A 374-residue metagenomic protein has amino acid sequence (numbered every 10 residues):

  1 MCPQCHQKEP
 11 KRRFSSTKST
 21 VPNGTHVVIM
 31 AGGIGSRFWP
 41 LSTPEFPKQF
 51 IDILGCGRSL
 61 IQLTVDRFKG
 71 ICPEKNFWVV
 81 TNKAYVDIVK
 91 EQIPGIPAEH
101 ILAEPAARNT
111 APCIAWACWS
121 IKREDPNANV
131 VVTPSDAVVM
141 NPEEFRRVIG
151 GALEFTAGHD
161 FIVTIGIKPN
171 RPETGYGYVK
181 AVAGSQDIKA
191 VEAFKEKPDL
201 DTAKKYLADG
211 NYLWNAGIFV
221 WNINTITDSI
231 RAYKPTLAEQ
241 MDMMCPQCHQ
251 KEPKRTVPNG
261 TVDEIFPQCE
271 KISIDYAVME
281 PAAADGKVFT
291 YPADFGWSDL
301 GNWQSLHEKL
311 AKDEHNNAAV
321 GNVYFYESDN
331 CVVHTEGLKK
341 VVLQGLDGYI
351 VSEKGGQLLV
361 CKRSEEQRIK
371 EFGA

Functional and structural regions predicted by a protein language model:
C2-G24, I223-A374: Left-handed beta-helix
C2-M30, S36-P44, L54-P134, M140-R146 (+3 more regions): Conserved N-terminal catalytic core of the sugar/cofactor nucleotidyltransferase
P22-T25, E74-K75, A98, D125-A128 (+8 more regions): Short coil/turn connectors at secondary-structure junctions
I61, A117, D136, V179 (+3 more regions): Residue-level signal for inorganic ion chemistry
V79, L102-A103, V132, V163-I165 (+3 more regions): General beta-strand structural signal in soluble alpha/beta enzymes
A107-P112, R171-E173, L200-T202, W297-S298: A short acidic, often aromatic-flanked loop/helix-cap motif at beta-alpha or helix-coil junctions that lines enzyme
N141-V262, K287, L338, K362-R363: Conserved core of the sugar-phosphate nucleotidyltransferase
